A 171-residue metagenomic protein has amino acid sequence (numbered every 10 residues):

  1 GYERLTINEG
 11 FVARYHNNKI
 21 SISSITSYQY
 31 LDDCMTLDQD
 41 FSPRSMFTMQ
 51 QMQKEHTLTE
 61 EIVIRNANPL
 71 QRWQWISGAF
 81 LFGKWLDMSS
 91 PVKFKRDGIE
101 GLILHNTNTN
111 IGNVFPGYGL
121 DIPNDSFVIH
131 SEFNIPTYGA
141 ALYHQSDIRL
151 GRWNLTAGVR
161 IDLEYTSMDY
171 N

Functional and structural regions predicted by a protein language model:
G1-I76, F82-D87: Outer-membrane beta-barrel domain signature, strongest for Gram-negative TonB-dependent receptors and also present
I76, L81-N171: Signature of Gram-negative outer-membrane beta-barrel scaffolds
